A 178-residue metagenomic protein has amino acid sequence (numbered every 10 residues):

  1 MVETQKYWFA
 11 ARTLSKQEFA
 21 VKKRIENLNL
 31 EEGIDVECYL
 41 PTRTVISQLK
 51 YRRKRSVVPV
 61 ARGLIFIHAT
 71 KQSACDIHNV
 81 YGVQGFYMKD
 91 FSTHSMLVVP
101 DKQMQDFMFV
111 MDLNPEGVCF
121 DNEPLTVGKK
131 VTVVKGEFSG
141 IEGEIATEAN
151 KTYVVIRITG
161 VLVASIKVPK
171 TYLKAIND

Functional and structural regions predicted by a protein language model:
V2-V127, I145-A146, V155-D178: Acidic-enriched and Gly/Ser
G140-E148: Short beta-strand-centered aromatic/proline hotspots
T152: Glycine-centered loop/turn positions within well-structured domains that cap or flank conserved ligand/cofactor-binding
